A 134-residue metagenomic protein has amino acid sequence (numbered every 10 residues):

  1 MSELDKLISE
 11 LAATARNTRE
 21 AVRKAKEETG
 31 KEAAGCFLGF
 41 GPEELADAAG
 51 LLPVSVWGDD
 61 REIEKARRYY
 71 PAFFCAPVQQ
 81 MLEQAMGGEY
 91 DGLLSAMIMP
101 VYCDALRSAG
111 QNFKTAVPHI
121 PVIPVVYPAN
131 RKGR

Functional and structural regions predicted by a protein language model:
M1-R134: An N-terminal assembly and electron-transfer interface module characteristic of large anaerobic redox and radical
